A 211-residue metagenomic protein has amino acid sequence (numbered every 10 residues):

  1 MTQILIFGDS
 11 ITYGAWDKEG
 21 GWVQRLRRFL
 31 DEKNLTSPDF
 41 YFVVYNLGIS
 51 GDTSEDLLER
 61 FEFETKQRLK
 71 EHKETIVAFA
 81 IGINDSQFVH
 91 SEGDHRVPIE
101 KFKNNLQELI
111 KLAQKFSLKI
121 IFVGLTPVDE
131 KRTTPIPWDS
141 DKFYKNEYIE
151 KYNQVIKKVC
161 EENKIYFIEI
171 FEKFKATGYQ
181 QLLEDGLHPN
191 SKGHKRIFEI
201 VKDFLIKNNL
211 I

Functional and structural regions predicted by a protein language model:
M1-D56, E62-K73, V77: Serine-esterase "nucleophile elbow" of acetyl-processing enzymes
N34, F40, D56-I211: Alpha-helical cap/lid subdomain in secreted, periplasmic, or secretory-pathway luminal O-acyl-processing enzymes
